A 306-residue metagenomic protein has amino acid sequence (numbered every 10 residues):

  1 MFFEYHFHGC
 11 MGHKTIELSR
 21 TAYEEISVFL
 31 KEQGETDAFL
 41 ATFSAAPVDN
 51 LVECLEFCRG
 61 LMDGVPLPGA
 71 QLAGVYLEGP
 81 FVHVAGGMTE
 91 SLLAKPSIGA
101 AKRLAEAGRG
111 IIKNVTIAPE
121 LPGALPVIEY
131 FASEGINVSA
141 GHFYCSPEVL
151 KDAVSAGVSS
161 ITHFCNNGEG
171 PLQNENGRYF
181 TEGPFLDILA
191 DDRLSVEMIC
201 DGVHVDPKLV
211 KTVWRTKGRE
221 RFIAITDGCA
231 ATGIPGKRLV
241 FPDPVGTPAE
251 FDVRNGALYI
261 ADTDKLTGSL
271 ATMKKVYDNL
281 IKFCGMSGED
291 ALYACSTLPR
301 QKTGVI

Functional and structural regions predicted by a protein language model:
M1-R20: Di-metal (Zn2+ and/or Mg2+/Mn2+) metal-binding site signature of metallo-dependent hydrolases with the MBL/beta-CASP
H6, L77, F131, I161 (+2 more regions): Conserved, mostly hydrophobic/aromatic
F7-C10, E24-C54, A70-V84, G108-E120 (+3 more regions): Divalent metal-dependent hydrolysis catalytic cores, especially in the metallo-beta-lactamase
G9-T15, H83-T89, E169-Q173: A short acidic, helix-capping loop that chelates divalent metal ions and anchors anionic groups
I16, K102, E106-I234: Active-site core of metal-dependent hydrolases
T21-A22, C54-C58, P96-G99, N176-G183: Charged helix-capping and loop-helix junction motifs
H83-E106: Conserved phosphate-binding/catalytic loop of the ribokinase/pfkB sugar-kinase fold
F180-M198, W214-T226, T232-I306: His/Asp/Glu-enriched, well-ordered alpha-helical/loop segment that forms or immediately abuts the divalent-metal
